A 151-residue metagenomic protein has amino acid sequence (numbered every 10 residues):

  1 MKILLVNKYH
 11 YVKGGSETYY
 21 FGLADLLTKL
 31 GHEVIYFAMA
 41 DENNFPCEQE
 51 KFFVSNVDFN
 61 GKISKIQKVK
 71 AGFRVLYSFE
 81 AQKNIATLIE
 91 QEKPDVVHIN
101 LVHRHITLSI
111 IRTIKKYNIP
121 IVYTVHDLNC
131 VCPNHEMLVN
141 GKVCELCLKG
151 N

Functional and structural regions predicted by a protein language model:
M1-I3: Extreme N-terminal starter segment of soluble prokaryotic enzymes
V6-N7, V125: Alpha/beta-hydrolase
N7, Y11-K13, D25-F79, T87-L88: N-terminal strand-loop element at the rim of the active site of nucleotide-sugar-dependent glycosyltransferases
E17-T18, F45-E50, I110, P133-L138 (+1 more regions): Short aromatic-enriched loop/helix-cap "lid" or pocket-rim segments at secondary-structure transitions that line
Y20, H105-L108: Short, well-ordered alpha-helical microsegments
G61-K68, V125-N151: Acceptor-binding helix/loop patch of EC 2.4 sugar-transfer enzymes, predominantly nucleotide-sugar-dependent
Y77-Q82, H103-R104: A conditional alpha-helix N-cap/helix-loop micro-motif detector
A86-I106, P120-T124: Short N-terminal targeting/anchoring amphipathic segment
